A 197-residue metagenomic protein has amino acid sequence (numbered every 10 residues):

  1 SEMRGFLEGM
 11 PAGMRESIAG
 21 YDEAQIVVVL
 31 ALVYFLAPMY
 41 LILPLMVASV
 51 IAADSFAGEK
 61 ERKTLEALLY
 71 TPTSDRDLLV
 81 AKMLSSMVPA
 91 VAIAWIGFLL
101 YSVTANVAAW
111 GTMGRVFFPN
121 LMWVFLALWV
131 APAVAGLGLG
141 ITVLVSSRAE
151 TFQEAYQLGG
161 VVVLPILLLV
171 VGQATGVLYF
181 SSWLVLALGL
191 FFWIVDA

Functional and structural regions predicted by a protein language model:
S1-F35: Hydrophobic alpha-helical transmembrane segments
Y21, I26, L99-L128, V177-S181: Membrane-interfacial helix-loop-helix connectors in multipass membrane proteins
A31-A53: Long, hydrophobic alpha-helical segments
V47, V80-A109, A133, L137-G138: Hydrophobic alpha-helical transmembrane segments that constitute the membrane-spanning cores of multi-pass membrane
A48-A67: Transmembrane helix boundary and interhelical loop/hinge segments in multi-pass membrane proteins
S55, G114-V163: A structural motif at transmembrane helix-loop-helix junctions in multipass membrane proteins
A67-D75: Short helix-to-coil transition segments within interhelical loops that connect adjacent transmembrane helices
S181-A197: Alpha-helical transmembrane segments of multi-pass membrane transporters/translocases
